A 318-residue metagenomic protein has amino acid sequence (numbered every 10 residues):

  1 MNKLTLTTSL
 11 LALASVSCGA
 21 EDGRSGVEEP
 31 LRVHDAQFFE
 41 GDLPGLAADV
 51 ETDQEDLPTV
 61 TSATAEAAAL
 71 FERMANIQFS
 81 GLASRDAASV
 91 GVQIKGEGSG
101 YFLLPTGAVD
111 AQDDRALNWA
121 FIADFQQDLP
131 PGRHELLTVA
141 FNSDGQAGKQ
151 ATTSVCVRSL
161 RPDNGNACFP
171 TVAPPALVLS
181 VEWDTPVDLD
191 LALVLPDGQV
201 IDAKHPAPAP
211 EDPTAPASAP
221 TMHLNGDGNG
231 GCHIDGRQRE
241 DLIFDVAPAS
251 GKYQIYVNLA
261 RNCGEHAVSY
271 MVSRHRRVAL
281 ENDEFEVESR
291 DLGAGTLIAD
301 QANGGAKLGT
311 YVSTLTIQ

Functional and structural regions predicted by a protein language model:
S15-S17: C-terminal motif of bacterial Sec signal peptides marking the signal peptidase cleavage site
E21-N76: Short, compositionally biased P/S/T/A/G/V-rich stretches that sit at domain boundaries
A75-R85: Aromatic/hydrophobic beta-strand junction motif of beta-rich domains
K95-A116, E286-T296: Solvent-exposed serine/threonine-rich low-complexity stretches and specific carbohydrate-binding patches
V109-A123, I234-E240, G251: Aromatic sugar-binding surface patches on proteins that engage polysaccharides or sugar-phosphate polymers
Q126-R133, P248-A249: Surface-exposed, short loops/turns at beta-strand junctions within beta-sandwich domains
R161-Q318: Intrinsic-disorder/low-complexity signal
